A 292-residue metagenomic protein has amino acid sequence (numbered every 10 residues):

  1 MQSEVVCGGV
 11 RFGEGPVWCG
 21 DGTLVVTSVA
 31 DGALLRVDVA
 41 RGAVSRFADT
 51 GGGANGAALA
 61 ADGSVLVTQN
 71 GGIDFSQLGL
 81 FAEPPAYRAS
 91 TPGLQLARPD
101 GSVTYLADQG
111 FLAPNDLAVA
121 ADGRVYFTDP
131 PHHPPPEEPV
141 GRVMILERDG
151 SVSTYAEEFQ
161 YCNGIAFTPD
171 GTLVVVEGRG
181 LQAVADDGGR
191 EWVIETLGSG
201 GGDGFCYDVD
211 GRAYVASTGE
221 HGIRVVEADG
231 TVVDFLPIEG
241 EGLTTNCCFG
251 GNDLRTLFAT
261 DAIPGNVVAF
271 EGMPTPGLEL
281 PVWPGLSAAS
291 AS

Functional and structural regions predicted by a protein language model:
M1-S292: Sequence-structural signature of mature extracellular/luminal beta-sheet repeat domains, prominently beta-propellers
